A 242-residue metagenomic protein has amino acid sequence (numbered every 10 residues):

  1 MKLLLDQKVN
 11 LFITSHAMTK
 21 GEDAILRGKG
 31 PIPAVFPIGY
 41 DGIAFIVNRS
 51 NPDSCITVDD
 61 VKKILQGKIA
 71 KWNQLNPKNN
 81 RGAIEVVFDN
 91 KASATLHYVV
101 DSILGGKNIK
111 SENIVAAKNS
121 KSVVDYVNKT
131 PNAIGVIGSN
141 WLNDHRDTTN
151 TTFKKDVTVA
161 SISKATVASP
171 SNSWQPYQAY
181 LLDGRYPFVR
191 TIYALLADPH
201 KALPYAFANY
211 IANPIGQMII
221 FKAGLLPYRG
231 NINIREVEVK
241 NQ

Functional and structural regions predicted by a protein language model:
M1-F12, H16-A17, A34-D41, I46-Q242: Exported/periplasmic ABC-transporter solute-binding proteins
A24-I38: Signal peptide-directed extracytoplasmic domains
